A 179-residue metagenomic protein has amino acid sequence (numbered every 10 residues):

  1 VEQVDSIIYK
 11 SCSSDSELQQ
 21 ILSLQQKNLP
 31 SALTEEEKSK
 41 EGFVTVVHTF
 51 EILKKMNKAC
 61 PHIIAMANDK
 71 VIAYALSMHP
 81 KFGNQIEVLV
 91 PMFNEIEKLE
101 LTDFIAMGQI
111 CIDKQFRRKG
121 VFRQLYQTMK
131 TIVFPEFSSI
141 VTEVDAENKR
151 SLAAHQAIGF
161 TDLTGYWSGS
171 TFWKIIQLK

Functional and structural regions predicted by a protein language model:
V1-Q19, S23, K27, S31-A32: Conserved N-terminal entry element of GNAT/NAT acetyltransferase domains
L29-E51: Conserved GNAT-fold acetyl-CoA-binding loop/helix
F50-I64, P80-Q85, A106: A short helix-loop-beta-strand connector motif used in the catalytic cores of GNAT acetyltransferases and, in some
C60-A75: Conserved beta-hairpin
L76-Q109: Conserved acyl-donor/pantetheine-binding loop and adjacent beta-alpha core of acyl/acetyltransferases and related
I105-M107, V133-D145: Conserved GNAT acetyl-CoA-binding A-motif
Q109-I112, R118-T131, A153-A157: Conserved acetyl-CoA-binding loop-helix of GNAT-fold acetyltransferases
E143, Q156-I175: Conserved catalytic-core motifs of GNAT/GCN5-like acyltransferases
